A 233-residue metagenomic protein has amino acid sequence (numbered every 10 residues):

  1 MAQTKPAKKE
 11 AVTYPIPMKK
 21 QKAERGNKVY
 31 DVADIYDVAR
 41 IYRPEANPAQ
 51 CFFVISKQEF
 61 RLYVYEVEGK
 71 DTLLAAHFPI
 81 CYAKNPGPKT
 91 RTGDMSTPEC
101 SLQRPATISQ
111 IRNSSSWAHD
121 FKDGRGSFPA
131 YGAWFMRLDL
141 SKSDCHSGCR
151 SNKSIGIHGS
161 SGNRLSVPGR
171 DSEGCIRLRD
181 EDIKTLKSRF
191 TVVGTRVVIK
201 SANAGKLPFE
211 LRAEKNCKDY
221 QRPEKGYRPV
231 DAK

Functional and structural regions predicted by a protein language model:
A2-T4: Boundary at the C-terminal end of the N-terminal hydrophobic targeting segment
K8-E10, I16-M18, S96, S114-K233: Exported/periplasmic cell-wall-interacting domains
K8-N47, T195: Extracellular/luminal recognition modules and glycoprotein regions
V12, V29-V38, V54, V64-V67 (+4 more regions): Extended aliphatic helical segments
Y30-I155: Gly/Pro-biased beta-strand-loop elements
